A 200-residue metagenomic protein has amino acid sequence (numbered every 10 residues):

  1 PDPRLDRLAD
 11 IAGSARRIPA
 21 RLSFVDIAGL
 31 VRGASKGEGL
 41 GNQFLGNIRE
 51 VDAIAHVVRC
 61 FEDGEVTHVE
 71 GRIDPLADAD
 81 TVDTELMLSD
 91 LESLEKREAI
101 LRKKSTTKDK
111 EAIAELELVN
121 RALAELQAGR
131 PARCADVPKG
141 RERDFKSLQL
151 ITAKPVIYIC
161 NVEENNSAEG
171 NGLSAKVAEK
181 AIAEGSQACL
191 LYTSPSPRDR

Functional and structural regions predicted by a protein language model:
L5-A53, D63-I73, K139-K146: Switch II of P-loop NTPase G domains
L8, A55, L94, N161: Residue-level signal for inorganic ion chemistry
A20, R49-A53, A153-V156, E184-Q187: Short glycine-/polar-rich loops that comprise or flank the Walker A/P-loop and associated switch/sensor motifs
S93, P155-C160, Q187-L190: Conserved beta-strand/loop subsegment of P-loop NTPase cores
L101-A153: Long, charge-dense, solvent-exposed interaction surfaces that engage phosphate-rich ligands
I159-V162, A178-A181: Extended, domain-scale alpha-helical bundle/helix-rich regions
A168-A178: GTPase G-domain guanine-specificity segment
Y192-R200: Single conserved hydrophobic/aromatic residue that forms the stacking wall/gate of nucleotide- or nucleobase-binding
